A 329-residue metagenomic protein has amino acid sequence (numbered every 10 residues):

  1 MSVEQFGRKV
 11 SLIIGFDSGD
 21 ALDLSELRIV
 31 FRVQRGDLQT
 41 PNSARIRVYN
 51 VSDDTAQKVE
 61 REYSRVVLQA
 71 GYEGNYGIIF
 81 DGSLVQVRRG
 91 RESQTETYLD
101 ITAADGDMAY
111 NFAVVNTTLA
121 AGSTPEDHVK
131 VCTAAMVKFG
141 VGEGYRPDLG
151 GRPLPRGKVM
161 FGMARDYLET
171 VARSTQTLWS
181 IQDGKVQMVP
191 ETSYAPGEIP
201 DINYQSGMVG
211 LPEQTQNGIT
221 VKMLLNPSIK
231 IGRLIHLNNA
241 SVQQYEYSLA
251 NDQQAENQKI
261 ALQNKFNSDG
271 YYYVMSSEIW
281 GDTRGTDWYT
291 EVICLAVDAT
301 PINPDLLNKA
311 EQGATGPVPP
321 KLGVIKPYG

Functional and structural regions predicted by a protein language model:
M1-R61, A104-M108, D201-G329: Juxtamembrane "anchor/assembly" segments of surface/extracellular structural proteins
G19-L22, E73-Y76, E92-E96, G285-T286: Short, solvent-exposed loop/turn segments that connect beta-strands within catalytic domains and beta-strand-rich
D53-V67, G71-Y72, G90-Q94, Y98 (+3 more regions): Sec-dependent N-terminal signal peptides of Gram-negative outer-membrane/periplasmic proteins
G71, E191, A240: Surface loops and adjacent helix of pleckstrin homology
G77-D81: Local beta-strand/beta-hairpin segments that build beta-sheet-rich folds
V87-S93, E278-T283: Short, conserved beta-turn/loop elements at beta-strand boundaries and strand-helix junctions
T95-I199: Charged- and aromatic-enriched interaction segments used to assemble and dock large macromolecular complexes
